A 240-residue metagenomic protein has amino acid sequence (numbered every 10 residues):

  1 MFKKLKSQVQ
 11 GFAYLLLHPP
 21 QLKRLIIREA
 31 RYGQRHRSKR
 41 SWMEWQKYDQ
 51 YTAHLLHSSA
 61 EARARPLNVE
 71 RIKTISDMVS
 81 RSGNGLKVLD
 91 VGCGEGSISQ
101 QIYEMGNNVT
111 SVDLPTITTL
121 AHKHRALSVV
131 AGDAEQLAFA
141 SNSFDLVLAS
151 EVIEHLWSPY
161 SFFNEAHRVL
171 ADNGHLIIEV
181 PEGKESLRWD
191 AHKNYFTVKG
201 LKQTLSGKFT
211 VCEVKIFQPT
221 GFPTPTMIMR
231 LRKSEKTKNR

Functional and structural regions predicted by a protein language model:
F2-A140, L146-S150, Y160-F163, N194-F209 (+1 more regions): Conserved N-terminal segment of class I S-adenosyl-L-methionine
V109, L176-I177: A short hydrophobic/small-residue beta-strand
D113, N173, V180: Nucleotide-sugar donor-binding loop of glycosyltransferases
N142-S143, N173: Short acidic capping loops at alpha-helix termini that bridge into adjacent secondary structure
E151-H155: Short catalytic micro-motifs in class I SAM-dependent methyltransferases
S158-P159, E182: Conserved catalytic-core motifs of eukaryotic protein kinase domains, centered on the activation segment
Y160-H175: A short glycine-rich, Lys/Arg-flanked "PGG" loop and its adjoining helix->strand segment in the class I
I177-K199: Conserved class I S-adenosyl-L-methionine
